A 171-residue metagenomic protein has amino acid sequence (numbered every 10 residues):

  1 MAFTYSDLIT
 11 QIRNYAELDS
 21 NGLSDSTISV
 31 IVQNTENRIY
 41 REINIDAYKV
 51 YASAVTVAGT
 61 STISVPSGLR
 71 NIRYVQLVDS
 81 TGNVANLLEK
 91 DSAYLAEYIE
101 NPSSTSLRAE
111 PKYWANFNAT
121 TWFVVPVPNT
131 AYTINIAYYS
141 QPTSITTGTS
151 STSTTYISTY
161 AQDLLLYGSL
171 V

Functional and structural regions predicted by a protein language model:
M1-V171: Glycine-enriched, solvent-exposed interface loops adjoining structured elements
